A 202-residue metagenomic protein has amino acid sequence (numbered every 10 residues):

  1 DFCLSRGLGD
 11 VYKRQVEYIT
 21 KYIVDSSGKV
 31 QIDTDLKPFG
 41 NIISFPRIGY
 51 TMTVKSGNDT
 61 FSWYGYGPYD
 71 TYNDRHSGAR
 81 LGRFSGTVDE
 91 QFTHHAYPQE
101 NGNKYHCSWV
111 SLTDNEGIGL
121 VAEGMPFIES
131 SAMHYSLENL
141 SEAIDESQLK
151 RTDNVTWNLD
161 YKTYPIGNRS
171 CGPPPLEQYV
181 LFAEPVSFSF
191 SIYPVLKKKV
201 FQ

Functional and structural regions predicted by a protein language model:
R6, D10-Q202: Beta-strand/loop-rich accessory regions of lumenal/periplasmic or secreted enzymes, predominantly carbohydrate-active
